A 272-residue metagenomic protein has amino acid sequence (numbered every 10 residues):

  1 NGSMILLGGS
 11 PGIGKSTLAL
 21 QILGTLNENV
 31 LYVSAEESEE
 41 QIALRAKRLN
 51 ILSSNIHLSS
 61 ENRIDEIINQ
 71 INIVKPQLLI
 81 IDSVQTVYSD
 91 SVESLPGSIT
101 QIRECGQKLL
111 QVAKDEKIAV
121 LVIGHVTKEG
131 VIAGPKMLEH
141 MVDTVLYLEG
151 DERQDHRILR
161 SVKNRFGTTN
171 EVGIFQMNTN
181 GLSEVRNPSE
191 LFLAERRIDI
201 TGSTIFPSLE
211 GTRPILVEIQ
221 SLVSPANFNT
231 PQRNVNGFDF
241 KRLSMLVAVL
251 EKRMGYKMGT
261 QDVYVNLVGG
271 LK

Functional and structural regions predicted by a protein language model:
G2, S10-I13, T17-K108, K252 (+2 more regions): Conserved inter-motif catalytic segment of the P-loop NTP-binding fold
G9, S89-P96, T127-K128, G202-I205 (+2 more regions): Short hinge/gating elements
P11-I13, E36-E40, R48-I51, N62-E66 (+9 more regions): Conserved nucleotide-binding/hydrolysis micro-motifs of P-loop NTPases
G12-S16, A35-E36, E61, L95 (+6 more regions): Conserved phosphate/pyrophosphate-binding and hydrolysis machinery centered on Walker-type P-loop NTPases, extending
A46, V131-M141: Short regulatory helix/loop adjacent to the ATP-binding pocket of P-loop NTPases
N72-V74, L78, Q85, M141 (+1 more regions): Conserved P-loop NTPase
T100-H125, M141-E152, E251: Substrate-engagement module of ASCE P-loop NTPases
D239-K272: Terminal-proximal interaction/regulatory segments of ATP-powered molecular machines
